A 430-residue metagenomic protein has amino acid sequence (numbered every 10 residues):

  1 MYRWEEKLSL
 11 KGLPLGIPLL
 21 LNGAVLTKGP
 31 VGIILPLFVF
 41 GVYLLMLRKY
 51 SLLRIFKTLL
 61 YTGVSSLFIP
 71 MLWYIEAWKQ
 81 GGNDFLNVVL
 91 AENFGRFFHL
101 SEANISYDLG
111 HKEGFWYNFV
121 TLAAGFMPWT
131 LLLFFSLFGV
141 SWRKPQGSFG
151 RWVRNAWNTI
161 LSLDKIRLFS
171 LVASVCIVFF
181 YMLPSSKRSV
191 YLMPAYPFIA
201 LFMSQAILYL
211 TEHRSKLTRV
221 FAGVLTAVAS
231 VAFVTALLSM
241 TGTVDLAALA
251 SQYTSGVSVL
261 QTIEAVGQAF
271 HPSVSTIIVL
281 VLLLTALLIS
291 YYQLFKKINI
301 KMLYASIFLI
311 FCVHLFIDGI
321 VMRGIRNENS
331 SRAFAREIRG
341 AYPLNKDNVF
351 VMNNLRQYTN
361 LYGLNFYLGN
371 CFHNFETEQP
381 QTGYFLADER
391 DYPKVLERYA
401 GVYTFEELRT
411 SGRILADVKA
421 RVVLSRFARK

Functional and structural regions predicted by a protein language model:
M1, V88-V89, F97, I207 (+2 more regions): A generic structural signal for nonpolar/aromatic side chains embedded in well-ordered alpha-helices
M1-E6, G41, I199-F202: Specific aromatic-rich, kink-prone transmembrane helix
M1-P14, I207: Membrane-interface transmembrane helices that cradle and orient dolichyl/undecaprenyl
W4, L19-L20, T27, G32-S185 (+1 more regions): Transmembrane-lumen/periplasm boundary regions of multi-pass, lipid-linked membrane glycan transferases
L8, G82, E212-H213: Juxtamembrane helix-boundary/capping and inter-helix hinge elements in multi-pass membrane proteins
P14, P18, I34-L37, Y191-F198: Membrane-embedded alpha-helical bundles of multi-pass enzymes that act on lipidic or dolichyl-linked glycan substrates
N22-G23, L364: Hydrophobic/aromatic ligand-binding patch that stacks against planar heteroaromatic rings of cofactors or nucleotides
W142, Q146-K430: Membrane-embedded architecture of ER/inner-membrane glycosylation machinery
